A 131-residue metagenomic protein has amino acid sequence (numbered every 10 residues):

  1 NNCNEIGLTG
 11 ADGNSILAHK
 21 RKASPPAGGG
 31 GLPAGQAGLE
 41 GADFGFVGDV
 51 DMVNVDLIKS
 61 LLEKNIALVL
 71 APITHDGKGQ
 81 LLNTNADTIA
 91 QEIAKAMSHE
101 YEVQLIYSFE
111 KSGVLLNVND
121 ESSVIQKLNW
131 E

Functional and structural regions predicted by a protein language model:
N1-E131: Nucleotide/pyrophosphate-binding catalytic subdomain
